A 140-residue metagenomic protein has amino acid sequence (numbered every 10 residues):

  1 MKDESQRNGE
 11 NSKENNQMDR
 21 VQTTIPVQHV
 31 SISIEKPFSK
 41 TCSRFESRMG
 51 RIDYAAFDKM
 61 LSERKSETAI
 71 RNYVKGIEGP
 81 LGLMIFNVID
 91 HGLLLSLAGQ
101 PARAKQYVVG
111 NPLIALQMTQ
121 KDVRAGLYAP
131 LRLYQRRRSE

Functional and structural regions predicted by a protein language model:
K2-Y128, R137-E140: Cytosolic covalent-transfer regions centered on His/Cys nucleophiles that carry phosphoryl or persulfide groups
L133-Y134: Short beta-strand scaffold segments in enzyme catalytic cores
